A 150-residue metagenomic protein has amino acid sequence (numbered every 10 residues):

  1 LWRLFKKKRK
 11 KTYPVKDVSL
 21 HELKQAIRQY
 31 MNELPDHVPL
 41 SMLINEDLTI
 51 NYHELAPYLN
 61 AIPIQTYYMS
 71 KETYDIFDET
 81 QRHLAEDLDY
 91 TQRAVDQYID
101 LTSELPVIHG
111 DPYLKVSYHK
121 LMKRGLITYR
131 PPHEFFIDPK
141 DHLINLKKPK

Functional and structural regions predicted by a protein language model:
L1-K150: Short acidic linear motifs
